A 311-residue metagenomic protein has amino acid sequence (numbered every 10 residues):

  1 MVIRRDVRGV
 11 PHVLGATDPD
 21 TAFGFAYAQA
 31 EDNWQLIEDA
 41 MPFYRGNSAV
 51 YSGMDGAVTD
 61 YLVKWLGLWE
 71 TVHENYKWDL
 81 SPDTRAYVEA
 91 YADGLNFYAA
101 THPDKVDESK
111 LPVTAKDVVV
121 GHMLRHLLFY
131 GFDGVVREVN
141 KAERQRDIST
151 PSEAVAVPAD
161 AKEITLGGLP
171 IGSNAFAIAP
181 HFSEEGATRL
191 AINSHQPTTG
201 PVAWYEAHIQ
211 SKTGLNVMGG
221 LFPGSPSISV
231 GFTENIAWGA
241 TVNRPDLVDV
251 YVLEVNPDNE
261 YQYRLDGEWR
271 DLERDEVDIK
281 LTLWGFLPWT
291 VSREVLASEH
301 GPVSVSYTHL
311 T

Functional and structural regions predicted by a protein language model:
M1-V2, T308-T311: Conserved small/polar residues in nucleotide/adenosyl-binding loops
I3-G200, K212-G214, M218-L221, S227 (+3 more regions): Substrate-recognition/specificity elements adjacent to catalytic centers across diverse enzyme folds
I3-R5, F176-F182, A207, S229 (+2 more regions): Short acidic-hydrophobic surface loop/beta-edge motif
G200-A203, D249-Y251: A short secondary-structure junction signal
W204-Q210: A short alpha/beta connector and helix-capping loop motif
P223-L283: Compact, glycine/acidic-enriched structural inserts
E276-K280, P288-E294: Ser/Thr- (and often Asn-) enriched beta-sheet segments in non-cytosolic proteins
